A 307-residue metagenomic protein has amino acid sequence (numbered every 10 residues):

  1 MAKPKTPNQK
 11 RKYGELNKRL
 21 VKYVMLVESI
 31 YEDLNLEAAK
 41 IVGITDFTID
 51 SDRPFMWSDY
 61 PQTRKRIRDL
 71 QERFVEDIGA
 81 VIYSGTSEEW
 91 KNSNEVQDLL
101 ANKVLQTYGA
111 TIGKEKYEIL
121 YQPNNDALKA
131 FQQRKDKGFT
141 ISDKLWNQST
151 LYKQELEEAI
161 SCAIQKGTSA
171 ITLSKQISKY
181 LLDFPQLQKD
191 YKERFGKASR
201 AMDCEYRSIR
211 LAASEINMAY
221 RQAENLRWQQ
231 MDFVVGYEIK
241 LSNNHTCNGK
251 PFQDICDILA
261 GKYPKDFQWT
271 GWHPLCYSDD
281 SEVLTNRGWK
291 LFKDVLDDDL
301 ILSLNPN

Functional and structural regions predicted by a protein language model:
M1-G196: N-terminal leader/targeting and assembly helices and adjacent pre-domain segments
Q9, S149, K153-E155, K166 (+8 more regions): Active-site-proximal structural scaffolding
I141-S142, R194-A201, D279-L284: Glycine- and acidic
T168, L226, S303-N307: Secondary-structure transition/capping motifs at alpha-helix termini and the adjoining loop/turn into the next element
S199-S278: Acidic, glycine-rich two-metal-ion catalytic cores of nucleic acid-processing enzymes
Y277-N307: HINT superfamily self-processing domains
